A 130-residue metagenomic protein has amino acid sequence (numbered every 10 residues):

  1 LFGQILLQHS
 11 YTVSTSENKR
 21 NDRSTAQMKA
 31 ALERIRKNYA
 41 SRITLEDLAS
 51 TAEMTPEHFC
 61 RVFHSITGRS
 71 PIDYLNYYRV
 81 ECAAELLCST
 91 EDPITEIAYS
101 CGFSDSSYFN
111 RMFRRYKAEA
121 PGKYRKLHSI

Functional and structural regions predicted by a protein language model:
L1-K19, R23-E33: An amphipathic alpha-helical interaction segment
F2-G3, N76, T95: Alpha-helical structural signal
S10, R36, A40, E85-C88: Short, locally clustered residues in the helix-turn-helix/winged-helix DNA-binding domain
A26-R34, L75, E81-E85: Pre-recognition alpha-helix immediately N-terminal to the DNA-recognition helix within helix-turn-helix or winged-helix
R34-R36, R42-Y78, A98-L127: Basic/polar phosphate-binding segments, predominantly the helix-turn-helix DNA-binding elements of transcriptional
R42, E91-D92: Residue at a beta-strand N-cap/secondary-structure junction
